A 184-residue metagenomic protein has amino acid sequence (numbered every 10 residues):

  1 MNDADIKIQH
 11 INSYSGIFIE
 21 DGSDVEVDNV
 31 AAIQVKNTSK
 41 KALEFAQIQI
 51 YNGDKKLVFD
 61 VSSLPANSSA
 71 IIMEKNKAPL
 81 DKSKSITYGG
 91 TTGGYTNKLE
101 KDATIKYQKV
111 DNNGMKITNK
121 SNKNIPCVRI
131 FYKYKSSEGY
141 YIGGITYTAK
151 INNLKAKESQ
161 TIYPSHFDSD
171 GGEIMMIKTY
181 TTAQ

Functional and structural regions predicted by a protein language model:
M1-D28, T87-G114: Low-complexity, acidic Ser/Thr/Pro/Gly-rich terminal tails and inter-domain linkers that flank the onset of structured
Q34-A42, I117-N122: Asparagine-centered strand-capping/turn motif at beta-strand->loop junctions
K40-F45, N124-C127, I142: Short acidic/proline- and small/hydrophobic-mixed sequence motifs that coincide with surface turns and coil-to-beta
A46-I50, R129-Y132: Hydrophobic beta-strand segments
Y51-K56, K133-Y140: Change "in extracellular beta-sheet-rich domains … of secreted and cell-surface proteins" to "in beta-sheet-rich domains
D54-K82, I142-S169: Intrinsically disordered, low-complexity Pro/Gly/Ser/Thr-rich segments with frequent PxxP/GP/PP motifs and embedded
P79-N97, F167-Q184: Short, surface-exposed ligand- or partner-binding patches at beta-edge/loop junctions that are enriched in aromatics
L99-S137: Surface-exposed interaction/gating patches
